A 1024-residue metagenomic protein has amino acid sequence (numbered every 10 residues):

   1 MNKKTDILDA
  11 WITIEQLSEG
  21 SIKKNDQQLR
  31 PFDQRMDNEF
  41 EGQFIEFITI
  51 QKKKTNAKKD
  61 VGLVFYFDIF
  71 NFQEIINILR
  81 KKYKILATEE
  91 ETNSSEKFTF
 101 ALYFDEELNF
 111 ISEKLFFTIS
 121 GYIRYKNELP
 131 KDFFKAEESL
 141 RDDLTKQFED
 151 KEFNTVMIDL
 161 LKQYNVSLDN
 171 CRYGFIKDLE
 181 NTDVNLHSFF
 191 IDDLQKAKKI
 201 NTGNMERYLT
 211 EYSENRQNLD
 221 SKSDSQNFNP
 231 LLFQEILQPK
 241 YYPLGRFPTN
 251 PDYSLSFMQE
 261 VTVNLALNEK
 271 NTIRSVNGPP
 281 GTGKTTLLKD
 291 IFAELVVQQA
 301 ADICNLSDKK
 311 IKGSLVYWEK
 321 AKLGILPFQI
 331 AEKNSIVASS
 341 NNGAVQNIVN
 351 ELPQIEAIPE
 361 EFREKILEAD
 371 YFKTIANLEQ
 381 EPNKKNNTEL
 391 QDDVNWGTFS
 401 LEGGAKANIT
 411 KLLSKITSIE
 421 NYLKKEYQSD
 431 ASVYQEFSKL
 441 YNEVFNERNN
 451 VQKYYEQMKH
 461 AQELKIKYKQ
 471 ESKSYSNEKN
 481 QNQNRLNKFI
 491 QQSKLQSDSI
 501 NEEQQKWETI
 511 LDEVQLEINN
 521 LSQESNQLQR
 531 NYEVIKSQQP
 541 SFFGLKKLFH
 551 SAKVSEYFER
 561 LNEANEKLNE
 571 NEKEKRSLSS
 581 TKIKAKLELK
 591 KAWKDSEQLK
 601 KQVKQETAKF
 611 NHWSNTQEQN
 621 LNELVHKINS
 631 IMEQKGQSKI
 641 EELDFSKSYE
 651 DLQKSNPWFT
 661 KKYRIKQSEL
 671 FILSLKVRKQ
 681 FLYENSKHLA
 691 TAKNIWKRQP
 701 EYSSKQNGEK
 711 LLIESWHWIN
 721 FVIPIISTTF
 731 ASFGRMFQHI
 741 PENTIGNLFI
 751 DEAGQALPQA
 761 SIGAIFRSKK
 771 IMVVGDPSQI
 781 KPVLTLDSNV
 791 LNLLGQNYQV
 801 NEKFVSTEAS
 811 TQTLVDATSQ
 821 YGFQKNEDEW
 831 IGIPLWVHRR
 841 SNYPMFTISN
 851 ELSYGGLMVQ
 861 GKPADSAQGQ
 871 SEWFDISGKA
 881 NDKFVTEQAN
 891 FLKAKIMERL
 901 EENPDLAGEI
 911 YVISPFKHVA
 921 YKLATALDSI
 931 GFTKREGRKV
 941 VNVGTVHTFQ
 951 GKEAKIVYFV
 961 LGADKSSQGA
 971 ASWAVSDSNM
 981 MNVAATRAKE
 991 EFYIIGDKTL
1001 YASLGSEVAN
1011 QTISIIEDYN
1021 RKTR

Functional and structural regions predicted by a protein language model:
M1-H187, S474, R485, S499 (+5 more regions): A helicase ATPase "motif cassette" and its flanking acidic/Ser/Thr-rich regulatory loops
F148-L265, A301, N305, N387 (+6 more regions): Pre-P-loop entry segment of helicase/translocase ATPase cores
K196-S254, E563-E566, E570-K573, S580-L587 (+3 more regions): Conserved helicase NTPase catalytic core signature
G278-T282, L287, L326-I348, G832-V837 (+2 more regions): Conserved RecA-like ASCE P-loop NTPase motor core of nucleic-acid helicases/translocases
E368, F372-E379, M458, Q462-W613 (+2 more regions): Long, amphipathic, heptad-repeat alpha-helical coiled-coil stalk/linker regions
E389-S400, I409-T410, D787-I833, T933 (+1 more regions): Helicase C-terminal subdomain and adjacent C-terminal extension
N850-D928: Conserved helicase/translocase motor-coupling segment
E901-Y911, H918-T986, K998-L1004, I1016-N1020: Conserved helicase C-terminal RecA-like lobe
